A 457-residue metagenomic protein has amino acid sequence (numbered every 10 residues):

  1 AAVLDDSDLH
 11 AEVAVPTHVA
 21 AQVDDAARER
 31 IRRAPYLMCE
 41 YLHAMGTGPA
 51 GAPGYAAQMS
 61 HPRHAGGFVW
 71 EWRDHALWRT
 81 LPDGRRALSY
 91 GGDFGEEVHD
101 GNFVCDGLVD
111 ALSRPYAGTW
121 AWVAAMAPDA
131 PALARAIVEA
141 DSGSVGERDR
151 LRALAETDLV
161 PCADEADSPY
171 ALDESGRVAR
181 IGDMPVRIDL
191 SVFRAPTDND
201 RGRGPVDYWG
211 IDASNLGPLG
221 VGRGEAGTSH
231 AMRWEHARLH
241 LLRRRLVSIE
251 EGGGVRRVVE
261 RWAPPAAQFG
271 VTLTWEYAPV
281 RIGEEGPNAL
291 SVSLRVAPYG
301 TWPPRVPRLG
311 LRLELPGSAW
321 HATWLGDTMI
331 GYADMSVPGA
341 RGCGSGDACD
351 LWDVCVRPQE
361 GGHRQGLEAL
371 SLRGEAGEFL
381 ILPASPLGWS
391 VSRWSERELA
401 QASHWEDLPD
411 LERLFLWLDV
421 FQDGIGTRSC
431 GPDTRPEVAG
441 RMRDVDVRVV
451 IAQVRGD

Functional and structural regions predicted by a protein language model:
A1-D158: Extended substrate-binding grooves/exosites of carbohydrate-active enzymes
D149-R150, L154-D457: Beta-strand/loop-rich accessory regions of lumenal/periplasmic or secreted enzymes, predominantly carbohydrate-active
